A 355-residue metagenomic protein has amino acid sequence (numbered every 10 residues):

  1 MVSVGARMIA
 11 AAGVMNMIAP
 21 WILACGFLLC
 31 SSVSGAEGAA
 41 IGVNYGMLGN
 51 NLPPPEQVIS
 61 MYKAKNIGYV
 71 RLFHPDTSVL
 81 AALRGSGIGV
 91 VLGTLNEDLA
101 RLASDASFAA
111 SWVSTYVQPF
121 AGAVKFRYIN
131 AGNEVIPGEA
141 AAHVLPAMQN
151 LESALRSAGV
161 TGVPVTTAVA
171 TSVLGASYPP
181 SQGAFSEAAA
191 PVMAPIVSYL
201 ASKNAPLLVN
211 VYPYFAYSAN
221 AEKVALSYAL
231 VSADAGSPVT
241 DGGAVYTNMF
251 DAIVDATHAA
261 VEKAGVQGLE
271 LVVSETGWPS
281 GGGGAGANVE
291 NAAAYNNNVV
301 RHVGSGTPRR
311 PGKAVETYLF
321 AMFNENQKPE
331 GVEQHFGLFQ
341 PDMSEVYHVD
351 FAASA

Functional and structural regions predicted by a protein language model:
M1-G42, A355: Terminal membrane/secretory targeting segments in land-plant proteins
I9-A11, V58-I59, V70, L145 (+4 more regions): Substrate-binding and catalytic surfaces of secreted/luminal carbohydrate-active proteins
E37-I41, N66-G68, S86-V90, G122-R127 (+4 more regions): Short, well-ordered coil/turn segments that N-cap beta-strands
A39-P53, L102-A103, A184-S186: Active-site mouth loops of central-metabolism enzymes
G46-Y62, A106-P119, A190-A194, H302: Short, acidic/polar
L48-N50, P75-V79, N96-L99, N133-G138 (+4 more regions): Solvent-exposed loop/turn segments at secondary-structure junctions within structured extracellular/periplasmic domains
E56-S78: Catalytic domains of carbohydrate-active enzymes, especially glycoside hydrolases
V79-A188, V273: Substrate-binding cleft of extracellular glycoside hydrolase catalytic domains
